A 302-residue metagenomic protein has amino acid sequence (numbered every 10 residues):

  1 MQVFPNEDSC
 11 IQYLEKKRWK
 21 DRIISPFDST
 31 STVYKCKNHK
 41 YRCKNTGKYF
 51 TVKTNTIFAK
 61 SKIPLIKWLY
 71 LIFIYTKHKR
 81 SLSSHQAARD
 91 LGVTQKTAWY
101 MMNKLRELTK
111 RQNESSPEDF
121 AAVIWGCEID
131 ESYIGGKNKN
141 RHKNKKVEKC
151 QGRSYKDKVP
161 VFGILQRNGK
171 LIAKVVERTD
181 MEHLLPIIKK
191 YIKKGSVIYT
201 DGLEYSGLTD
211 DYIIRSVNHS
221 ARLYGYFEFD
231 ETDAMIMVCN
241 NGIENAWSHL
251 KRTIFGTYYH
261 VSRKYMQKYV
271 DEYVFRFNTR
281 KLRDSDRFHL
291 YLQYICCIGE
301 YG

Functional and structural regions predicted by a protein language model:
M1-G302: Residue-level recognition of single "structural anchor" positions that define or cap local secondary structure
